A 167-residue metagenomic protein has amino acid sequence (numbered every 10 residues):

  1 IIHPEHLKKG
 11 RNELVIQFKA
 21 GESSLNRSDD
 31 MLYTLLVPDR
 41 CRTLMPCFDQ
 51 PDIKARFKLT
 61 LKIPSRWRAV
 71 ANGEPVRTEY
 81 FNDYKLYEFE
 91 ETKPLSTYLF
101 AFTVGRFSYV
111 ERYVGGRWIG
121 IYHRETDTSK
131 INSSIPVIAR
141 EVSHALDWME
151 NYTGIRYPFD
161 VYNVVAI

Functional and structural regions predicted by a protein language model:
I1-H3, C41-M45, A71-V76: Short structured motifs
I1-I2, L32-V37, T43, K85-E91 (+1 more regions): Generic recognition of long tandem-repeat/solenoid scaffolds
I1-L32: A surface-exposed beta-strand-loop module
E22, C41-R42, I63, W67: Low-complexity, intrinsically disordered short peptide segments enriched in small/polar/basic residues
D30-R42, T78-Y80, I167: Short edge-strand/loop segments of extracellular domains
F48-I167: Hydrophobic helix-coil surface modules that form long, contiguous segments used for peptide/substrate interaction
